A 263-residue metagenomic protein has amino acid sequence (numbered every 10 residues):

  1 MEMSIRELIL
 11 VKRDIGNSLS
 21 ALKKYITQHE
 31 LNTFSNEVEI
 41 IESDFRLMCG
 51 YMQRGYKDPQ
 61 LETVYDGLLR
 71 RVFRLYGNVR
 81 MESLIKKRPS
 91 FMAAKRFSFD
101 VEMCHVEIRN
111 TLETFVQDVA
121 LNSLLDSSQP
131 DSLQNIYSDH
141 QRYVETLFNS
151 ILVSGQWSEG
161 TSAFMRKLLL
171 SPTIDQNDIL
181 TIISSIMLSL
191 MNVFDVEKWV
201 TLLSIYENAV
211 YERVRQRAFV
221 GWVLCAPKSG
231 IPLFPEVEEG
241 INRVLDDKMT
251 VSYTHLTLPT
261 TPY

Functional and structural regions predicted by a protein language model:
E2-L125, S138-R142: Extended, helix-rich scaffolding/adaptor regions
V116-L121, D131-D175, I179, S184-E197: Alpha-helical solenoid scaffolds in large eukaryotic transport, assembly, and signaling factors
L202-L203, I241: Buried hydrophobic core positions in alpha-solenoid tandem helical repeats
V210-Y211: Short inter-helical turns and helix N-cap capping residues of alpha-solenoid HEAT/ARM repeat scaffolds
L233-L245: Alpha-helical repeat scaffolds
T254-Y263: Conserved small/polar residues in nucleotide/adenosyl-binding loops
